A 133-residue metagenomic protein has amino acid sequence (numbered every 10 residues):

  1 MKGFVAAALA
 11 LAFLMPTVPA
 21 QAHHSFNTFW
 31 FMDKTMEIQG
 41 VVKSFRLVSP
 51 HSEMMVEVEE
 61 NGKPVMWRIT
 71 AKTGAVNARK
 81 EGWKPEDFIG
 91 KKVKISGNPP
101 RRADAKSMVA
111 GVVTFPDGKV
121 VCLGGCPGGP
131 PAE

Functional and structural regions predicted by a protein language model:
A6-T17: Bacterial N-terminal signal peptides
Q21-M36: Short boundary/loop segments of OB/S1/cold-shock single-stranded nucleic-acid-binding domains
I38, I95-S96: A generic structural signal for residues embedded in beta-strands
G40-V42: Conserved hydrophobic positions within beta-strands
V48-V58: Short aromatic-glycine-enriched beta-strand elements
W67-W83: Beta-strand/loop nucleic-acid-binding surfaces
R79-I95: Short nucleic-acid-contacting surface segments enriched for D/E, G, S/T with interspersed K/R
P100-G125: OB-fold/S1-family single-stranded nucleic acid-binding modules
